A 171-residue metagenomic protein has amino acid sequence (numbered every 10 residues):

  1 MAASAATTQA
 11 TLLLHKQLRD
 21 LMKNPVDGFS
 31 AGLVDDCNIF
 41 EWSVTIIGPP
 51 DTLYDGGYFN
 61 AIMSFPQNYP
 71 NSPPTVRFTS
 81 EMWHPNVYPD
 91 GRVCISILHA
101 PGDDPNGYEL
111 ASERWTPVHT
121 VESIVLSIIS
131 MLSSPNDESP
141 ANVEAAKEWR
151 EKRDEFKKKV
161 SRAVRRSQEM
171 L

Functional and structural regions predicted by a protein language model:
M1-L171: UBC/E2-like fold recognition across ubiquitin and ubiquitin-like conjugation systems, capturing catalytically active
